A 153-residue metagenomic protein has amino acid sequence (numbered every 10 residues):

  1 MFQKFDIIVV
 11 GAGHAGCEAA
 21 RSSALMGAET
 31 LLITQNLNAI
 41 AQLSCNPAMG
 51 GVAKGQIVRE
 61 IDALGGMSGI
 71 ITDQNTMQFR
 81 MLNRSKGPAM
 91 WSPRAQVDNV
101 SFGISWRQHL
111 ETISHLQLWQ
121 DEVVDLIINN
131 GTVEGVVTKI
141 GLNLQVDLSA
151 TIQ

Functional and structural regions predicted by a protein language model:
F2-A15: Beta1/beta-strand and adjacent pyrophosphate-binding region of the FAD-binding site in flavoprotein oxidoreductases
Q3-F5, I140-Q153: Core beta-strand elements of the Rossmann-like FAD/NAD(P) dinucleotide-binding domain in flavoenzyme oxidoreductases
I8-V9, L31-L32, V137: Structured core elements
R21-T132: Conserved N-terminal/central alpha/beta ligand/cofactor-binding core
I127-D147: Conserved beta-strand-loop-beta-strand element in the redox core of flavoprotein oxidoreductases
